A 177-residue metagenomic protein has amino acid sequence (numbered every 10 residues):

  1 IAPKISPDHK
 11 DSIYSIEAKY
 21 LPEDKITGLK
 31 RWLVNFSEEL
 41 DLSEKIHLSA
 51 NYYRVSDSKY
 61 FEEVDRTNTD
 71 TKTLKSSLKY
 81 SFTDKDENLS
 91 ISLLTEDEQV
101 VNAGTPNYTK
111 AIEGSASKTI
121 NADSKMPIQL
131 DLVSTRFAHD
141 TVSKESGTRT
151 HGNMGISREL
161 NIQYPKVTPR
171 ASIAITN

Functional and structural regions predicted by a protein language model:
I1-N177: Outer-membrane beta-barrel proteins and related beta-barrel translocases across Gram-negative bacteria
